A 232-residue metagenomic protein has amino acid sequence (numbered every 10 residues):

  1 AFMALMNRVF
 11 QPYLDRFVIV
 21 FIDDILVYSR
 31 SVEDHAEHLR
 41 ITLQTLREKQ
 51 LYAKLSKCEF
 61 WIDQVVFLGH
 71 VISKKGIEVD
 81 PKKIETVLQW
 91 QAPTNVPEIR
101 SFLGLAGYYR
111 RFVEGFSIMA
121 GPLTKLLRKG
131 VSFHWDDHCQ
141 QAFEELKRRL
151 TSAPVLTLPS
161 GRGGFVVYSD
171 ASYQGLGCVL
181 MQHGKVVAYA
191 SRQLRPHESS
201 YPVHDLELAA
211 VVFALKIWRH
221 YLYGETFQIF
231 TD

Functional and structural regions predicted by a protein language model:
A1, Q182-A209: A short, polar/acidic, helix/strand-boundary loop motif
A1-A36, F116, K216-F227: Active-site palm subdomain of RNA-directed nucleic acid polymerases
L5-R8, L14-R16, F21, I41 (+2 more regions): C-terminal reverse transcriptase regions that engage the nucleic-acid substrate
G164-A171: Two-metal-ion RNase H-like nuclease active-site motif
A171-Q174, Y223: Short, flexible loop/turn motifs enriched in small residues
L176-L180: Short beta-strand scaffold segments in enzyme catalytic cores
M181, S191, V212-D232: RNase H catalytic domain
